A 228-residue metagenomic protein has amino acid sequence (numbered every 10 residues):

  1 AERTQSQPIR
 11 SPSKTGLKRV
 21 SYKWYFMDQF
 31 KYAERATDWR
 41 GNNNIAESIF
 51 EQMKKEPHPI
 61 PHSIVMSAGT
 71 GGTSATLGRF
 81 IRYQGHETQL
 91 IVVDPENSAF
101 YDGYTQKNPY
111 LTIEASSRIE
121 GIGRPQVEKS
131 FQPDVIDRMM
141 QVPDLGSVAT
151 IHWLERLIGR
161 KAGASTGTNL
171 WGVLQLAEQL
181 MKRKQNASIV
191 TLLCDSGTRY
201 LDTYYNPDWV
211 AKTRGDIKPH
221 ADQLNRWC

Functional and structural regions predicted by a protein language model:
E2-I9, L17, K23, Y83-A164 (+2 more regions): Active-site/ligand-binding loops adjacent to catalytic centers
V20-G69, P133, D137, Q141-R160: Active-site/ligand-binding-proximal alpha/beta "capping" segment
M27-F30, M66-A68, V92-D94, V190-C194: Short beta-strand segments
D38-R40, A75-F80, D102-Q106, L201-Y205: Short acidic, glycine/serine/threonine-rich loops at helix termini
A46-I49, L77, I151, N169-A177: Buried hydrophobic packing segments
M53, I81-G85, L176-L180: Active-site catalytic pocket residues across diverse enzymes, especially alpha/beta-hydrolases
S67-G78, Y101, S165-L174, Y200: Short glycine/serine/threonine-rich phosphate/pyrophosphate-binding segments that cradle anionic phosphate groups
N186-S188: Nucleotide donor/acceptor-binding cores
